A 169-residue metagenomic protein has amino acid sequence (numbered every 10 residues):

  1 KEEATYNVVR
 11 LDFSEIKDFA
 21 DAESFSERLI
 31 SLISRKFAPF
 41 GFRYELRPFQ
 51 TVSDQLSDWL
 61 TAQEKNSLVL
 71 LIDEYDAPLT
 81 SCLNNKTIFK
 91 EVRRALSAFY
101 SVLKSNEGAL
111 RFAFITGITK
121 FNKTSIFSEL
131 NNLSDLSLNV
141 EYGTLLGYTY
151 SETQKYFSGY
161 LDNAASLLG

Functional and structural regions predicted by a protein language model:
K1-G169: Phosphate-binding site recognition
